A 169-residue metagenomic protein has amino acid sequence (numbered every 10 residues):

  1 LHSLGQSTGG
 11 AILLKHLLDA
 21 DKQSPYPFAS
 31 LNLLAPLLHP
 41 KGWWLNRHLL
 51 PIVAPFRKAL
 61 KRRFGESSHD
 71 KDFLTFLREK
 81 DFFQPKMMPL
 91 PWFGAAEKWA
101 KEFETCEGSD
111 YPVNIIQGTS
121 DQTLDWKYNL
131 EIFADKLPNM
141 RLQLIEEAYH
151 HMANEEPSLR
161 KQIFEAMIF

Functional and structural regions predicted by a protein language model:
Q6-P91: Alpha/beta-hydrolase-fold enzymes
M87-C106: Active-site nucleophile elbow and catalytic-triad environment of alpha/beta-hydrolase enzymes
S109, I115-Q117, D121: Short beta-strand/loop motif that positions the catalytic acidic residue of the alpha/beta-hydrolase fold
Y111, D125-A134: Short alpha-helix in the alpha/beta-hydrolase fold that links the catalytic acid
A134-H151: Catalytic histidine neighborhood in serine/cysteine hydrolases with alpha/beta-hydrolase-type architecture
A148-K161: Catalytic histidine-centered segment of alpha/beta-hydrolase-like enzymes
R160-I168: Short, amphipathic alpha-helical "lid/cap" segments that border enzyme active or binding sites
